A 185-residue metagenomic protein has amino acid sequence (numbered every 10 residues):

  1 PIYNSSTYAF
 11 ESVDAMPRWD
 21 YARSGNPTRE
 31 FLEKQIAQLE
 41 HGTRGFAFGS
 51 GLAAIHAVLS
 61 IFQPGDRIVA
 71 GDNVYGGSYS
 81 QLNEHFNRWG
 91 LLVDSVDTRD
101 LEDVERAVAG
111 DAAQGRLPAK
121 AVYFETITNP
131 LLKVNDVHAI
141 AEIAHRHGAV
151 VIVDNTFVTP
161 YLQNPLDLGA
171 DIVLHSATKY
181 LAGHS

Functional and structural regions predicted by a protein language model:
P1-Y3: Short conserved active-site loop signatures built around small residues
S5-Y8, D97: Residues at the C-termini of beta-strands that transition into short coil/loop
T7-H56, S60-I61, G77-F86: Conserved N-terminal alpha-helix of the aminotransferase class I/II PLP-enzyme fold
R44-S185: Conserved PLP-enzyme active-site core in the AAT-like
